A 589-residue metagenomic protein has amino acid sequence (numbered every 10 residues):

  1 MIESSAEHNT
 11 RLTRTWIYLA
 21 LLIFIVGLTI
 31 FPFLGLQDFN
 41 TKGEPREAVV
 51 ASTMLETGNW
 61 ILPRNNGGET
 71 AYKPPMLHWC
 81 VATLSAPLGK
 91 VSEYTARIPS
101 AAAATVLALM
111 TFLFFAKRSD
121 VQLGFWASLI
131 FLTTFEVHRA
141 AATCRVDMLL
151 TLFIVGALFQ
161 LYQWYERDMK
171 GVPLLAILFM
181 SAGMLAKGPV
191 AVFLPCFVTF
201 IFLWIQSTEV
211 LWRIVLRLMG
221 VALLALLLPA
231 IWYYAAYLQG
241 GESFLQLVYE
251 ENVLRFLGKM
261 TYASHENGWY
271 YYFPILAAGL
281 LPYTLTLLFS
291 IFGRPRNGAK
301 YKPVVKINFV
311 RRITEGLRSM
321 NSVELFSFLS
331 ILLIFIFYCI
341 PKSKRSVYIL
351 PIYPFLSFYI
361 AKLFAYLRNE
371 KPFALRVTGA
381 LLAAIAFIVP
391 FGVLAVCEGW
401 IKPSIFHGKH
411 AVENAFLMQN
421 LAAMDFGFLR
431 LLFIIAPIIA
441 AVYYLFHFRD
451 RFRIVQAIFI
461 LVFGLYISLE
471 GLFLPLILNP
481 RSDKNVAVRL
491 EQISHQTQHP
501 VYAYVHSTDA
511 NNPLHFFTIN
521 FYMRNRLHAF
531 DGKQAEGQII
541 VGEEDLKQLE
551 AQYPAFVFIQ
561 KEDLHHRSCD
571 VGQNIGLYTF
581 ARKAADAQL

Functional and structural regions predicted by a protein language model:
M1-A374, C397, I559-K561, S568-G576 (+1 more regions): Membrane-integral, polyisoprenol-dependent glycosyltransferases of the GT-C/oligosaccharyltransferase superfamily
I2-L12, L174, G293-L589: Membrane-embedded architecture of ER/inner-membrane glycosylation machinery
